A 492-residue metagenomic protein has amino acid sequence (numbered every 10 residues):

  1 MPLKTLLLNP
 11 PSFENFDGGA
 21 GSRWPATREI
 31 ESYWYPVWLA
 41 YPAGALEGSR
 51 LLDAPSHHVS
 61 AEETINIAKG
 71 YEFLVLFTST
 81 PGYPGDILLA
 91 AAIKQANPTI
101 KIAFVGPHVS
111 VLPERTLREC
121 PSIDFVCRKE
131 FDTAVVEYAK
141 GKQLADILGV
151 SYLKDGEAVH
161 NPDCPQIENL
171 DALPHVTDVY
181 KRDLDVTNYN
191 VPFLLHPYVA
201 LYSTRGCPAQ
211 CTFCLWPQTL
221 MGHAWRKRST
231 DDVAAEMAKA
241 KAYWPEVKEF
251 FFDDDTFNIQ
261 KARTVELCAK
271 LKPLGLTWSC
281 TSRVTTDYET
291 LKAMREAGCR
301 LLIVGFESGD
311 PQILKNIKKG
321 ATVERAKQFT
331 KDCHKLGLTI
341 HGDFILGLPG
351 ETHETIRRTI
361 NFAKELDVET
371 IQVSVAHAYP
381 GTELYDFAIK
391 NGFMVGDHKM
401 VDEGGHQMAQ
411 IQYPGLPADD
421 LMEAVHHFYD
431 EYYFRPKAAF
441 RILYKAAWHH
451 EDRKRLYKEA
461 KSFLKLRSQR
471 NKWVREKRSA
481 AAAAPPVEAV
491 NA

Functional and structural regions predicted by a protein language model:
M1-L7, R28, G48, E72-F73 (+3 more regions): Radical SAM enzyme core and accessory elements
P2-L3, L144-I147, L153-A200, V487-N491: N-terminal [4Fe-4S]-dependent radical SAM core
P2-S32: Short glycine-rich His-centered loop
W38, P42-N169, V375-H377, G381: Glycine-rich beta-alpha loop elements in corrinoid/cobalamin-binding modules across cobalamin-dependent enzymes
L39, D86, F131, V135 (+6 more regions): Aromatic/hydrophobic pocket-lining residues that form the small-molecule binding cavity in soluble enzyme cores
S60-T64, A68, V265-L271, T352-D367: Short, electropositive alpha-helical surface patch
F73-V75, K101, K241-D253, G275-V284 (+7 more regions): Conserved C-terminal portion of the radical SAM core fold that forms the substrate/S-adenosylmethionine-binding
V176-H341, N361: Radical SAM [4Fe-4S] cluster-binding motif and immediate context
